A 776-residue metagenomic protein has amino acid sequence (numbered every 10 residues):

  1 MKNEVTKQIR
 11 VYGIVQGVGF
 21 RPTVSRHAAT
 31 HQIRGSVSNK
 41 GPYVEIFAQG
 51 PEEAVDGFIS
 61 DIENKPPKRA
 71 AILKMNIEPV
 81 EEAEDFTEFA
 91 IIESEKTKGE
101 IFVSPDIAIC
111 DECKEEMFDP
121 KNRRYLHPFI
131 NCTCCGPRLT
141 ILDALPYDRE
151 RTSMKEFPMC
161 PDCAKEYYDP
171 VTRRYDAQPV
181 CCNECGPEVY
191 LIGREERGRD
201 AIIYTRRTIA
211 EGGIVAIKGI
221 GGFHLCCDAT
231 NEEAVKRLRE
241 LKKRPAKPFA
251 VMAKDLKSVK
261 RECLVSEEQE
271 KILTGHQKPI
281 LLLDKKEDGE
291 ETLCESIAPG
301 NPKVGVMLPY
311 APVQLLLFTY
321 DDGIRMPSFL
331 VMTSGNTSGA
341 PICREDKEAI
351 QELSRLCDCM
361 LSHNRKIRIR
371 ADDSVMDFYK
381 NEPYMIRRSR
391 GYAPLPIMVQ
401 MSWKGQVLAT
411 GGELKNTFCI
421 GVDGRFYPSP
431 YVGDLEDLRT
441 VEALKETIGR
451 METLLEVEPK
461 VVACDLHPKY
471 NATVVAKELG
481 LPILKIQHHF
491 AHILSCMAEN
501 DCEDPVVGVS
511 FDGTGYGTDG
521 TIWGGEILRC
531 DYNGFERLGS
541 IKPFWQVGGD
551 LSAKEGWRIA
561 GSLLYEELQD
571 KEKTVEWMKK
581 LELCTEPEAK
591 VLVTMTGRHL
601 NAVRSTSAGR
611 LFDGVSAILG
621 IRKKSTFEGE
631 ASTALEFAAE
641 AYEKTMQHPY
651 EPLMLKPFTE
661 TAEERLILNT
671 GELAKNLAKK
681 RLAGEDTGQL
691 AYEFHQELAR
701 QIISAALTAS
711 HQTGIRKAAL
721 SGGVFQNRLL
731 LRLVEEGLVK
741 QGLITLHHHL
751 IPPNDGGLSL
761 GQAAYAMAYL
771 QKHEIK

Functional and structural regions predicted by a protein language model:
M1-P179, N183, Y190: Intrinsically disordered, low-complexity, mixed-charge
K65, E166, D322, M326-M401 (+2 more regions): Internal gly/pro-rich beta-alpha loop/helix module that stabilizes soluble enzyme cofactors or their anionic handles
P79, G222-E287: A phosphate-binding glycine/aspartate-rich beta-alpha loop in the early core of alpha/beta enzymes
P179, G186-E188, G412-R450, S562-I715 (+1 more regions): A contiguous, well-structured pocket-lining segment that forms one wall/lid of small-molecule binding clefts in soluble
A216, E456-P468, T713-V724: Short glycine-rich phosphate-binding loop at a beta-alpha junction
K260-V265, L316, I342-K347, D373-S374 (+2 more regions): Conserved phosphate-binding catalytic cores of ATP/NTP-utilizing and phosphoryl-transfer enzymes
D465, G480-H492, K717-A719, R728 (+1 more regions): Conserved phosphate-binding/catalytic loops in two-lobed NTP-binding clefts
H489-F511, G515-G517, G556-Y565, L746-K776: Glycine-rich phosphate-binding/hydrolytic loop that grips phosphoryl groups
